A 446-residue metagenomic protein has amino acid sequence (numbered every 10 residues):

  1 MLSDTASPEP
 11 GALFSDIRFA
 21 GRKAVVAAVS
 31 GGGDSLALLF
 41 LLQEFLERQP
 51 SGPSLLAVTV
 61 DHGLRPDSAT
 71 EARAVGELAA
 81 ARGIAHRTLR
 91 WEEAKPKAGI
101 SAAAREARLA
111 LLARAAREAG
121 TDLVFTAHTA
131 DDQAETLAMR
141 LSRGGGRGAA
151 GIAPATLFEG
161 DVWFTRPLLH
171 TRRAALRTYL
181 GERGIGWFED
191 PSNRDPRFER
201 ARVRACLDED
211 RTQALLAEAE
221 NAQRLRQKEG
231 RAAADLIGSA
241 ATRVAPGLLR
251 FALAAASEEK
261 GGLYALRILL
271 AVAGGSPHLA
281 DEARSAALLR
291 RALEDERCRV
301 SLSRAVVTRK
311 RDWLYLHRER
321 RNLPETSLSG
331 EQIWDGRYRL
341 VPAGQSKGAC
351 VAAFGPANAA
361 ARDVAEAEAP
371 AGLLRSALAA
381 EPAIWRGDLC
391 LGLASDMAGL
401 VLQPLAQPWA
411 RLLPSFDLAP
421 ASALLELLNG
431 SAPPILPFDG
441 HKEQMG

Functional and structural regions predicted by a protein language model:
M1-M139, A174, E182, V307 (+2 more regions): ATP-dependent adenylation/nucleotidyltransferase module used to activate substrates
P10, R18-G33, G52, L56 (+4 more regions): AMP-forming adenylation/ATP pyrophosphatase catalytic core
R22, L39, D67, A103 (+14 more regions): Surface-exposed loop/turn and secondary-structure junction residues enriched for glycine/proline
L41-F45, T88-K97, V124-F125, V162-F164 (+7 more regions): Bulky hydrophobic/aromatic packing residues
L64-A69, R194-R197, R297: Acidic, metal-coordinating catalytic cores used for nucleic-acid/nucleotide bond scission and strand-transfer chemistry
L64-R65, S101-A102, R166, N193 (+2 more regions): A generic secondary-structure micro-motif detector that highlights 1-2 residue hydrophobic/ambivalent hotspots embedded
H86-R90, E118-A119, P154-E159, P196-R200 (+1 more regions): Short C-terminal domain-edge/linker segments immediately following a structured domain
A127-D281: Flexible helical/loop "lid" subdomain adjacent to adenine-nucleotide binding pockets
